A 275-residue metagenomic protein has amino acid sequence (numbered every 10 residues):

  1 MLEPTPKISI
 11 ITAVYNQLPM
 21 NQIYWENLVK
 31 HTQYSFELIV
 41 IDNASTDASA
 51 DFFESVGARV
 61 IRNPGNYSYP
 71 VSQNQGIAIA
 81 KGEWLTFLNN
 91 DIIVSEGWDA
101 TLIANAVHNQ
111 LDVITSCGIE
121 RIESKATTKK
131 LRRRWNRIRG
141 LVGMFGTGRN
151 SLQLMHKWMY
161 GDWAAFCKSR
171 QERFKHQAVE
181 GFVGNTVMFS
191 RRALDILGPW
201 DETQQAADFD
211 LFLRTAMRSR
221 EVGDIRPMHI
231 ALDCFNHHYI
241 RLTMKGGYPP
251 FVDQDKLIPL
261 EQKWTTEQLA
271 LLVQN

Functional and structural regions predicted by a protein language model:
E26-S35: Short, acidic, metal-binding catalytic loop of nucleotide-sugar glycosyltransferases
N27, D42-A50: A conserved acidic beta->alpha catalytic loop
N63-A80: Glycine-rich, basic loop-to-helix element that forms the pyrophosphate-binding segment of sugar-nucleotide handling
L85: Short aromatic/hydrophobic "clamp" motif used to bind/position activated sugar donors
G97-S151: Conserved donor NDP-sugar-binding/catalytic core segment of glycosyltransferases
I119-R121, I225-P249: Active-site donor/metal-binding and catalytic loop motifs of nucleotide-sugar-dependent glycosylation enzymes
R134-V179: Short, flexible, basic/aromatic active-site loop/helix in glycosyltransferases
G181-L197, T203-C234: A short, conserved alpha-helix in the catalytic core of glycosyltransferases
